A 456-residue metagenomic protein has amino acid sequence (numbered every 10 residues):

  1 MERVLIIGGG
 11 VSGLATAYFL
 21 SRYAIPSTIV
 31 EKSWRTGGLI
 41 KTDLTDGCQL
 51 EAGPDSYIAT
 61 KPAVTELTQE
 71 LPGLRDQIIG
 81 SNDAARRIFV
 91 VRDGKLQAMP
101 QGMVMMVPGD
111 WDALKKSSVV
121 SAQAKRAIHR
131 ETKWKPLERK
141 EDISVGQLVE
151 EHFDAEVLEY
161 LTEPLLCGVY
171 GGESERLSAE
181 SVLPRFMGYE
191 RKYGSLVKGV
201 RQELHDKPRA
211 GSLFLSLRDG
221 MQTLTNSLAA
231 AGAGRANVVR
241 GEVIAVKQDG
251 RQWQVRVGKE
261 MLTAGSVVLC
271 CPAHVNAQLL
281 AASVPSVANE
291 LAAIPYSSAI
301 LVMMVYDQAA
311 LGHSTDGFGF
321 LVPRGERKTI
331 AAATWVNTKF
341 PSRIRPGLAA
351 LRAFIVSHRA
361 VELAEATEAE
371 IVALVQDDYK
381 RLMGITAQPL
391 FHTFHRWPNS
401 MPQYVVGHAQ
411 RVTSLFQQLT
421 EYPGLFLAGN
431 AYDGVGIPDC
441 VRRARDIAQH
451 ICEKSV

Functional and structural regions predicted by a protein language model:
E2-I29: N-terminal Rossmann-like FAD-binding beta1-loop-alpha1 element of flavoenzymes
S12, R35, H274: Conserved Rossmann-like nucleotide-cofactor binding loop
S21-T45: Glycine-rich FAD pyrophosphate-binding loop
D46-P136: Dinucleotide-binding Rossmann-like beta1-alpha1 core, especially the glycine-rich loop that anchors the ADP
T60, E151-H152, C270-C271: Short, well-ordered coil/turn residues at beta-beta hairpins and beta-strand->alpha-helix junctions within
P100-G102, T315-G317, A332-V456: Conserved flavin/dinucleotide-binding core of flavoenzymes
R126-A245: Active-site/ligand-binding neighborhood in enzyme catalytic cores
G241-L351, V356-A369, R381-L382, Q417: Mid-domain catalytic core of redox enzymes that form a hydrophobic substrate pocket/lid adjacent to a catalytic redox
